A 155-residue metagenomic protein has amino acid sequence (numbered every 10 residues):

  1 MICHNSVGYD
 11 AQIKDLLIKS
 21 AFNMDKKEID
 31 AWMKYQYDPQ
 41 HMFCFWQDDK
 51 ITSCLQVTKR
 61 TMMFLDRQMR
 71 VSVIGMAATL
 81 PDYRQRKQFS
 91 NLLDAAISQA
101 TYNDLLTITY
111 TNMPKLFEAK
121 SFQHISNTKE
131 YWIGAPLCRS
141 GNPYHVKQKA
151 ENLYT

Functional and structural regions predicted by a protein language model:
M1-S53, T58-K59, M69-V73, A135-T155: Short amphipathic alpha-helix that is part of the acyltransferase structural core
Q56, N91-L106, E118-A119: Hydrophobic, well-ordered beta-alpha structural blocks that scaffold small-molecule cofactor pockets
R60-M62, D82, P114: Short coil/turn motifs at secondary-structure junctions
M62, Q123-G141: Conserved catalytic-core motifs of GNAT/GCN5-like acyltransferases
V71, L106-T107: Residues at the N-termini of beta-strands
I74, T79, R84-S98, T109: Conserved acetyl-CoA-binding loop-helix of GNAT-fold acetyltransferases
Y102-L105, T111-Y131: Conserved active-site alpha-helix within GNAT-family acetyltransferase domains
